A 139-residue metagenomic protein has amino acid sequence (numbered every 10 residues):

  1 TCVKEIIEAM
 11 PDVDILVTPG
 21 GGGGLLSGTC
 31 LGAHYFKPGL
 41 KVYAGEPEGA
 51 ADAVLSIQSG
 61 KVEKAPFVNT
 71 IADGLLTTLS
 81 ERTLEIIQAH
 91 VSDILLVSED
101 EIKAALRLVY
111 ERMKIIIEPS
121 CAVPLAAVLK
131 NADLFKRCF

Functional and structural regions predicted by a protein language model:
T1-F139: PLP-dependent amino-acid enzyme catalytic core
